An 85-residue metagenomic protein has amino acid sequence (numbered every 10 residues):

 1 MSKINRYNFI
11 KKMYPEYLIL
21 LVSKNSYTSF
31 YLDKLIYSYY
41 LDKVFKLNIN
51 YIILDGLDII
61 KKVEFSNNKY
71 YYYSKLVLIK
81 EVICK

Functional and structural regions predicted by a protein language model:
M1-K85: Basic, polar low-complexity surface loops/patches
